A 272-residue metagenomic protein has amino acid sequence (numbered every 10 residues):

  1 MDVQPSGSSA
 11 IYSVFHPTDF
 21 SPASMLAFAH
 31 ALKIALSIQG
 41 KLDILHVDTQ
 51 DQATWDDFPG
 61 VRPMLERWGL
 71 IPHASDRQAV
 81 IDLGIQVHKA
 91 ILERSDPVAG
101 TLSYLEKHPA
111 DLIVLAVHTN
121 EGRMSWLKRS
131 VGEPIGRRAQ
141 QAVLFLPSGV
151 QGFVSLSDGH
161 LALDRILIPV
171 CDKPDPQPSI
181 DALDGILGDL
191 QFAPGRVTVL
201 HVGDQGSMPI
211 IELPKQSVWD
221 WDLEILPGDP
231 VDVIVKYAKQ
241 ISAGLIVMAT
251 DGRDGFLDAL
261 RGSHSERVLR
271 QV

Functional and structural regions predicted by a protein language model:
M1-S9, A79-I113, N120, Q216-I246 (+1 more regions): Structural beta-alpha unit
D2-G60, H160-I225: Small/aliphatic-rich secondary-structure junction motif
F15-P17, H30, I34, L42 (+6 more regions): Short, structured motif recognition centered on aromatic/hydrophobic residues
L32, R77, E133, V235 (+1 more regions): Active-site phosphate/pyrophosphate- and oxyanion-stabilizing loops and adjacent acidic/basic residues in soluble
L36, E106-K107, R137, K239 (+1 more regions): Solvent-exposed polar/charged
V61-I71: A short acidic, glycine-rich active-site loop that binds or catalyzes chemistry on phosphate/adenosine moieties
L115-A139, F153, A249-Q271: Glycine-rich, Arg-bearing micro-motifs that act as flexible, cationic patches
Q151-L163: Intrinsically disordered, low-complexity Ser/Thr-rich linker and spacer segments in cell-wall-related proteins
